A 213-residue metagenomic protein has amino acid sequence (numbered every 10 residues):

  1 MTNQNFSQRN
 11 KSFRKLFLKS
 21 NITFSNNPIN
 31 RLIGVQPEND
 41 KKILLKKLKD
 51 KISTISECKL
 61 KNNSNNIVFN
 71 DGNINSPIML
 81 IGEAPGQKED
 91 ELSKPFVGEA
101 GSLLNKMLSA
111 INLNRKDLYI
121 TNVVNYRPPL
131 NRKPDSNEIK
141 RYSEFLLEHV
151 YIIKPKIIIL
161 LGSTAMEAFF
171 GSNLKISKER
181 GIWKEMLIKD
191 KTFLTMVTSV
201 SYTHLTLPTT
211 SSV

Functional and structural regions predicted by a protein language model:
R9-L205: A polyanion-binding, active-site-adjacent surface
H204, T209-V213: Single conserved hydrophobic/aromatic residue that forms the stacking wall/gate of nucleotide- or nucleobase-binding
